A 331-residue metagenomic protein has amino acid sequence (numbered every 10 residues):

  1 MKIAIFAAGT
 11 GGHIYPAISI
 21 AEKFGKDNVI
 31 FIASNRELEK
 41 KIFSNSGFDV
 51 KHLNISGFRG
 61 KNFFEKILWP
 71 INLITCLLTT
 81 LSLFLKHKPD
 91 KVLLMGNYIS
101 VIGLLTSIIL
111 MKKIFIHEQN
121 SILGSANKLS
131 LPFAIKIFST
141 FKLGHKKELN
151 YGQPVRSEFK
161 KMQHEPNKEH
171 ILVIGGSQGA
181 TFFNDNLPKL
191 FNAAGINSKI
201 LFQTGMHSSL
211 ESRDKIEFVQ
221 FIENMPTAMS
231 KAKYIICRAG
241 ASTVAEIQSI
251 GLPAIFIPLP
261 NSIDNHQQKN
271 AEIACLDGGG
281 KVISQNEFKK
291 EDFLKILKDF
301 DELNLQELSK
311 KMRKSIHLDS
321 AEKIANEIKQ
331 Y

Functional and structural regions predicted by a protein language model:
M1-K2, F43, F159-V173, A180 (+2 more regions): Nucleotide-sugar donor-binding and catalytic loop/hinge architecture of NDP-sugar-dependent glycosyltransferases
K2, D49, L110-M162: Active-site-proximal region of nucleotide-activated glycan assembly enzymes, centered on histidine/acidic-rich loops
I5-A8, D27-N72, I283-N286: Conserved nucleotide-sugar phosphate-binding/catalytic loop shared by glycosyltransferases and other
E37, S46, Y151, H164-I235 (+3 more regions): Donor-nucleotide binding loops and adjacent catalytic segments primarily of GT-B fold Leloir glycosyltransferases
N62-K91, I109: An amphipathic, basic-hydrophobic alpha-helix
P89-K91, T227-A245, L252: Acidic donor-binding loop of glycosyltransferase active sites
I296-E302, H317-Y331: C-terminal alpha-helical cap of glycosyltransferases
N304-L318: A short, well-ordered alpha-helix in the C-terminal region of glycosyltransferases
